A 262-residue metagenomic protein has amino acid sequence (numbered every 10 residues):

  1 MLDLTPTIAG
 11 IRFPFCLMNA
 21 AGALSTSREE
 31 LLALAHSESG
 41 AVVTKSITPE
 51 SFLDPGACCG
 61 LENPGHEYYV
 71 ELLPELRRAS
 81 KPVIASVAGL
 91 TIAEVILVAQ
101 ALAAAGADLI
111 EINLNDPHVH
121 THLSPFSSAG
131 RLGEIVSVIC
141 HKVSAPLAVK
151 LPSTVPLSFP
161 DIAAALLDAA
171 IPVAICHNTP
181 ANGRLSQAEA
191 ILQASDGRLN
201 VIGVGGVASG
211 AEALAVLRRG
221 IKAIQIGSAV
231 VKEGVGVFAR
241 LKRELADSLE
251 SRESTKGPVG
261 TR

Functional and structural regions predicted by a protein language model:
M1-V83, G89, L241: N-terminal capping/small domains of soluble enzymes
F15-A21, G40-K45, V83-V87, I110-I112 (+4 more regions): Hydrophobic faces of well-ordered beta-strands that scaffold small-molecule active sites in alpha/beta enzyme cores
E29-L34, A93-A104, V155-A169, I191-G197 (+1 more regions): Catalytic cores of alpha/beta
T44-P49, E111-H118, V173-N182, G206-V207 (+1 more regions): Glycine-rich phosphate-binding active-site loops on the catalytic face of alpha/beta enzymes
P55-A129: Active-site beta->alpha loop and helix N-cap motifs at the rims of alpha/beta catalytic domains
P55-N63, P117-G130, L157-G197, E233 (+1 more regions): Glycine/Thr-rich beta-alpha phosphate-binding loop at enzyme active sites
G60-K81, S127-V149, A181-I202, L241-S254: Alpha-helix-loop-beta-strand connector modules within alpha/beta enzyme cores
